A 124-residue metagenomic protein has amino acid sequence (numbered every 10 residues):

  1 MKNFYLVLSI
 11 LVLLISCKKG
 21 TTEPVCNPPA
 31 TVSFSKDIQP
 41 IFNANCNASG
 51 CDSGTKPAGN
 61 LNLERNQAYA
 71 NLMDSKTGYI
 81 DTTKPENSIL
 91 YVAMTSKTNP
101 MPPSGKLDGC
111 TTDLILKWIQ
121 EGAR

Functional and structural regions predicted by a protein language model:
M1-C17: Sec-dependent bacterial lipoprotein signal peptides
C17-R124: Aromatic- and Gly/Pro-enriched helix-to-coil junctions and flexible linker segments
